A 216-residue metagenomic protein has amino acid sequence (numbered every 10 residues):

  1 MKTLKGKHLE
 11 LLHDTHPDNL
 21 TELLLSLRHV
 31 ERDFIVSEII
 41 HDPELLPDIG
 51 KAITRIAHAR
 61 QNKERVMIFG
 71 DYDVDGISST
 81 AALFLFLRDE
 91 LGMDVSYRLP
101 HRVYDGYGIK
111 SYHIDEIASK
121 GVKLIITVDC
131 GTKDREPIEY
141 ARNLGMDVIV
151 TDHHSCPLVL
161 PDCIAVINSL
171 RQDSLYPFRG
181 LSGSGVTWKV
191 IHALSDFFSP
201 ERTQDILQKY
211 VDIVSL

Functional and structural regions predicted by a protein language model:
M1-L216: Replace "Mg2+/Mn2+-dependent" with "divalent metal-dependent
